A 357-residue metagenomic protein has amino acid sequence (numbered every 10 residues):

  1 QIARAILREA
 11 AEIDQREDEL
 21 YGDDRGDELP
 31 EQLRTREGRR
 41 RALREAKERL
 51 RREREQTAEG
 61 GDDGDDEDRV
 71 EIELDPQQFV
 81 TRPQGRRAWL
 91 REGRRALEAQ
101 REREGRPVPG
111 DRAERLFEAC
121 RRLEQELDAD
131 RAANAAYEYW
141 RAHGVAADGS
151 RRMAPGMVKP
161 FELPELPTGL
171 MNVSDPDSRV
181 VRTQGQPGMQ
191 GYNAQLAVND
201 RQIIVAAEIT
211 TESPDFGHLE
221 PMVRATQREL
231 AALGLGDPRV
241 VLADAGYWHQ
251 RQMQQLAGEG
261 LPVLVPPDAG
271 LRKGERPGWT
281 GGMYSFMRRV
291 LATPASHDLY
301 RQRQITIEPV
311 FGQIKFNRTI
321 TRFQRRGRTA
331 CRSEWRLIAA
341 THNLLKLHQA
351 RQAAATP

Functional and structural regions predicted by a protein language model:
Q1-P357: Anion-binding and metal-coordination hotspots
